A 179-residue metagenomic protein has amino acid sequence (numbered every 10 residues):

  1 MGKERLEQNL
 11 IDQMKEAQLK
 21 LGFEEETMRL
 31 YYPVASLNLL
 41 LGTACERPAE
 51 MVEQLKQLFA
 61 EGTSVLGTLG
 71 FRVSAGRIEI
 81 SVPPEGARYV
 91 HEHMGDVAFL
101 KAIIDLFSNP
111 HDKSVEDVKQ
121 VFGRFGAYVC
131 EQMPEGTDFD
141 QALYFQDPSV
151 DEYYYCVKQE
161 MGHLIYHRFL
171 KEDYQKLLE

Functional and structural regions predicted by a protein language model:
M1-L30, L40, L106: Positively charged, polyanion-binding regions of nucleic-acid-associated proteins
M28, N38-T68: Charge-enriched amphipathic alpha-helical scaffolds
R29-Y32, E46, P110-H111: Short capping segments at the starts of secondary-structure elements
Y32-L41, D140-F145: Amphipathic alpha-helical segments that form the core helices of the histone-fold
E61-D96, F139, Q146-V150, G162-H163: Charged low-complexity interaction tracts in eukaryotic proteins
F99-F122: Long, charged/polar, surface-exposed segments that mediate recognition or autoinhibition
S114-K158, Y174: A cross-family detector of function-defining hotspots
M161-E179: A short, surface-exposed interaction/processing loop segment used at functional sites
